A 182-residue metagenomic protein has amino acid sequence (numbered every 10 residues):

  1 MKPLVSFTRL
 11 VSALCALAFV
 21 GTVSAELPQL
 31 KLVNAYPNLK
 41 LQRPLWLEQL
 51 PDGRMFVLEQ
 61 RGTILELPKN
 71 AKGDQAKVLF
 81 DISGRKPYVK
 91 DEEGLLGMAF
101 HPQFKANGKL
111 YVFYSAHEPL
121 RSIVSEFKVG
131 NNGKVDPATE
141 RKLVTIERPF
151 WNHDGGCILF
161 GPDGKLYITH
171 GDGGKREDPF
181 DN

Functional and structural regions predicted by a protein language model:
M1-S12: Bacterial N-terminal signal peptides that target proteins for export
S24-E177: Acidic, Gly/Ser/Thr-rich repeat motifs that build Ca2+-stabilized beta-propeller blades
P179-N182: Short turn/helix-capping motifs enriched in Asx and small/polar residues
